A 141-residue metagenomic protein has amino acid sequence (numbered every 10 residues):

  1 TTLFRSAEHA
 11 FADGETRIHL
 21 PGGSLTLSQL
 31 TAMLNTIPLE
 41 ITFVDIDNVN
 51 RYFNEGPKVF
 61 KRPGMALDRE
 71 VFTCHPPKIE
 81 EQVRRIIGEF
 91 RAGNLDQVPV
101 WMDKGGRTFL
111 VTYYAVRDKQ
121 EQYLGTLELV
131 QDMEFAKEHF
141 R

Functional and structural regions predicted by a protein language model:
T1-L3: Short, small-residue-biased leader/transition segments that mark boundaries at the very start of proteins
R5, A10-G88, R141: PAS-family sensory domains
G56-K137: Sensory/regulatory domains in signal-transduction proteins
